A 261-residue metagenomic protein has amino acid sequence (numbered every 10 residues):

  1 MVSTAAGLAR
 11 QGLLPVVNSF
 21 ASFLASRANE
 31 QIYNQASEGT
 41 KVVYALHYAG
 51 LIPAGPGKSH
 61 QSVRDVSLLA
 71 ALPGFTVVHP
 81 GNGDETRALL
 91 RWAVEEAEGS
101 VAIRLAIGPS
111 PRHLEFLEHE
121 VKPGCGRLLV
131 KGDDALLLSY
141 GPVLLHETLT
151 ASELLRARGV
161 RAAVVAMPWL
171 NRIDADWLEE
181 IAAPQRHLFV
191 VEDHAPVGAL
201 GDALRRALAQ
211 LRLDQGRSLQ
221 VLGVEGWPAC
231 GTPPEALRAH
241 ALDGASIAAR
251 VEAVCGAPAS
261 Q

Functional and structural regions predicted by a protein language model:
M1-V2, A25-S26, G83-T86, P168-D174: Short acidic loop-to-helix transition motifs that present clustered carboxylates
S3, S67, A245: Short alpha-helical basic/polar micro-motif
A6-L138, V143-H146, A162, A207: Conserved thiamine diphosphate
P53-P56, V101, A106-Q261: Thiamine diphosphate
